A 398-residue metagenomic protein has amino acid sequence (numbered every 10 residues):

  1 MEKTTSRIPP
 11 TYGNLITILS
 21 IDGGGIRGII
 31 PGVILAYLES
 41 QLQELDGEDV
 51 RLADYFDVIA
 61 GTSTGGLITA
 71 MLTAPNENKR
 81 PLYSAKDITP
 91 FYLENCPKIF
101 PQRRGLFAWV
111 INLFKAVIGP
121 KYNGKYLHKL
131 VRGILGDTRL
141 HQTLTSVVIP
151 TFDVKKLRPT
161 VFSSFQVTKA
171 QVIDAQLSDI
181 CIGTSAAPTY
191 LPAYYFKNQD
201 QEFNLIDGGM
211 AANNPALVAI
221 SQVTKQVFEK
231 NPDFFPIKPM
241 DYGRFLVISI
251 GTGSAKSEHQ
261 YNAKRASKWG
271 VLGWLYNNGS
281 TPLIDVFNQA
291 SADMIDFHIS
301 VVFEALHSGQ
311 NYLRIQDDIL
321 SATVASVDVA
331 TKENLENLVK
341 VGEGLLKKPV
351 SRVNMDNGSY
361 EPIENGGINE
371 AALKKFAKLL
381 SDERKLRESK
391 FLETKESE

Functional and structural regions predicted by a protein language model:
M1-E398: Conserved catalytic cores and adjacent C-terminal regulatory segments of lipid-metabolizing esterases/lipases
